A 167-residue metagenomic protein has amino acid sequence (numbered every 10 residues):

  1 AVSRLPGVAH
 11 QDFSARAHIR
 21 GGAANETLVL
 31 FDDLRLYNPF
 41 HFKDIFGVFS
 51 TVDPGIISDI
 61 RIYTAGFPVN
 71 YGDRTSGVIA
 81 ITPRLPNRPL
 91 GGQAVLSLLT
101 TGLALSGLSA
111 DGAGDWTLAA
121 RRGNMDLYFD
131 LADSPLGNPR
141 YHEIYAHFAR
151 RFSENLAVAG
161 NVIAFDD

Functional and structural regions predicted by a protein language model:
A1-T27, F31-P68, V78, T82-L85: Periplasmic N-terminal accessory/gating domains of Gram-negative outer-membrane beta-barrel systems
S14, G47, I57, R74-S76 (+3 more regions): Transmembrane beta-barrel architecture of outer-membrane proteins
G22-A24, G55, R74, S97 (+1 more regions): A short, compositionally biased micro-patch
D44-I45, T75-G77, S109, A132-D133: Short, glycine/charged-enriched secondary-structure capping and boundary segments
I45, P89-G91, F129-P135: Extracellular loop and loop/strand-boundary signature of outer-membrane beta-barrel proteins
V69-D73: A short glycine-leucine-enriched loop at secondary-structure breakpoints that most characteristically corresponds
A80-N87, R121-D130, F165-D167: Flexible, solvent-exposed coil segments and beta strand-coil junctions, predominantly the extracellular/periplasmic
Q93, S97-R122, S134-D167: Transmembrane beta-barrel wall of Gram-negative outer-membrane proteins
